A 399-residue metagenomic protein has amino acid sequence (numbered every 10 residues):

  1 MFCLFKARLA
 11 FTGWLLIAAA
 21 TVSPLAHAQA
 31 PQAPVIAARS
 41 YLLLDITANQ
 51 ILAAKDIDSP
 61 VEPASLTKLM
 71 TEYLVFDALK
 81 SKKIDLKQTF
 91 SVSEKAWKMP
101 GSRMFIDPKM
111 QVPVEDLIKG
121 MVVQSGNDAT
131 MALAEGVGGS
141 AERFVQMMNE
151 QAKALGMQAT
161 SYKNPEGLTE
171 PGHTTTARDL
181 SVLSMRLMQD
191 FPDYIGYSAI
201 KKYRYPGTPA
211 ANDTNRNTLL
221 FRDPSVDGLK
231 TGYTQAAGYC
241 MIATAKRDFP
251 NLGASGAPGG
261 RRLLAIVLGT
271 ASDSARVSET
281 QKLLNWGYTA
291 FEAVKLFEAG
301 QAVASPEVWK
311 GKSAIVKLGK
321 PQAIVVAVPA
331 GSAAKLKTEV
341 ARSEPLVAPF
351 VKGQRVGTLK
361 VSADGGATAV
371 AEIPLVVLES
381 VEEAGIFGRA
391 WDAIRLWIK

Functional and structural regions predicted by a protein language model:
M1-A7: N-terminal secretory signal peptides that target proteins for export/translocation
A7-L9, L69, R247: Hydrophobic alpha-helical segments, especially transmembrane helices and their immediate juxtamembrane helical caps
L9, A28-A30, S313: Positively charged, low-complexity intrinsically disordered regions
A10-S23: Bacterial N-terminal signal peptides
A18, P31-A33, A53, K80-K82 (+4 more regions): Generic marker of residues within folded, mature protein domains
A26-P192: Active-site-adjacent loops and short helices of periplasmic peptidoglycan-processing enzymes
Q158, T169-T174, R178-K399: Domain-terminus/edge residues, biased toward the C-terminal soluble/receptor-binding domains of extracytoplasmic
